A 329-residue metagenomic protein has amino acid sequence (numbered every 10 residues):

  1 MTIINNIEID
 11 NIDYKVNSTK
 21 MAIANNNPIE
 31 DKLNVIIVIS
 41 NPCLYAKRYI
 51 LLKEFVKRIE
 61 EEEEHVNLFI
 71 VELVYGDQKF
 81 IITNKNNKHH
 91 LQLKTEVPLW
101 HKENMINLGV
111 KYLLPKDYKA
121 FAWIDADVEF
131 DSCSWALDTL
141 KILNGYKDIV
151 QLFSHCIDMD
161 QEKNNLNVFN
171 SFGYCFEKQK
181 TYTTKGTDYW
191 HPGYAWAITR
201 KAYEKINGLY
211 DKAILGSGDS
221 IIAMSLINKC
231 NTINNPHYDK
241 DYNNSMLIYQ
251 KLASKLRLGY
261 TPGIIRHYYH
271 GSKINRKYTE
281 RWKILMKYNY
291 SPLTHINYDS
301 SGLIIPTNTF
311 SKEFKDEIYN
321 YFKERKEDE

Functional and structural regions predicted by a protein language model:
M1-L33, N41-F55, K212-E329: C-terminal catalytic/acceptor-binding lobe
D31-V38, V56-I59, V66-I70, G109: Hydrophobic targeting segments
I37-I39, I70-V74, I124, H267: Short beta-strand/turn micro-motifs composed of small residues that flank or help shape donor/cofactor-binding pockets
P42-L44, L52, R58-E64, V71-I82 (+1 more regions): A conserved acidic beta->alpha catalytic loop
V71, V150-H155, T261, Y268: Short glycine/serine/threonine-enriched helix-capping/active-site loop that flanks the nucleotide-sugar donor pocket
E72-Y118: Active-site-proximal specificity loops/subdomain of glycosyltransferases
D117-D131: Short beta-strand-to-loop acidic/aromatic patch adjacent to the donor-nucleotide binding site
E129-N228: Conserved catalytic core of nucleotide-sugar-dependent glycosyltransferases
